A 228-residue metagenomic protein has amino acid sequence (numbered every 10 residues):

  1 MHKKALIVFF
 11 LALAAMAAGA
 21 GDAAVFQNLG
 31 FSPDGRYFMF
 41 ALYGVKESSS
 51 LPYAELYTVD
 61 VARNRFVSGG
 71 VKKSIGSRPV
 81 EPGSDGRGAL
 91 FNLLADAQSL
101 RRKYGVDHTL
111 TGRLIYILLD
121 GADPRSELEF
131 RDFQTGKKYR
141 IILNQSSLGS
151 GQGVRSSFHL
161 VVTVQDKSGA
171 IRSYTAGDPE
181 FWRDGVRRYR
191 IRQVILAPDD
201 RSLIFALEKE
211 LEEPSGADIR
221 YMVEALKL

Functional and structural regions predicted by a protein language model:
A14-A17: N-terminal signal peptide c-region/cleavage motif recognized by signal peptidases
V25-F31, P79-P82, G86, R183-A197: Conserved beta-propeller blade repeats
G30-F38, F133-Q134, Q193-S202: Blade-terminus and WD-like Trp-Asp/Gly-His loop motifs, strongest in beta-propeller folds
R36-L42, K137-S150, R201-E210: Short beta-strand elements that form the blades of beta-propeller/WD-repeat-like and other beta-sheet-rich scaffold
G44-S48, E210-E213: Short glycine/acidic-enriched loop and turn motifs that connect beta-strands
L51-N144: Structured domain cores in non-transmembrane regions
A54-A62, H159-Q165, R220-L228: Beta-propeller blade signature
Y174-L228: Extended, charged low-complexity segments that frequently continue into or abut oligomerization scaffolds
